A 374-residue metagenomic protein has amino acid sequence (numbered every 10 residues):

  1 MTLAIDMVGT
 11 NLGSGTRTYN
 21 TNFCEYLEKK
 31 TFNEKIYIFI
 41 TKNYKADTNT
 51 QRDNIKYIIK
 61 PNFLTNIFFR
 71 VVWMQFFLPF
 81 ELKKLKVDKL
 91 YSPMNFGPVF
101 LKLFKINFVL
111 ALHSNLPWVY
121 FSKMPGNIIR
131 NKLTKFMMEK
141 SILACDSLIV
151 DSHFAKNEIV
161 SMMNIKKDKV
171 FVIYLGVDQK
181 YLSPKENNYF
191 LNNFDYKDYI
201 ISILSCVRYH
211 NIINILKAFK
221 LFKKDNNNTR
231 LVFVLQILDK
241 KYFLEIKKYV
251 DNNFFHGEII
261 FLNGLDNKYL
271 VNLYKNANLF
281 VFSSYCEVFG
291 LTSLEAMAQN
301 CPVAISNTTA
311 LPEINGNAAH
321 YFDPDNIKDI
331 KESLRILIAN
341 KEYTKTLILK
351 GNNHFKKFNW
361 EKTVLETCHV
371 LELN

Functional and structural regions predicted by a protein language model:
I38-Y44, V177, R230-E245, N263: Glycosyltransferase donor-sugar binding loop
L82, N272-A277: Short alpha-helical donor nucleotide-sugar binding micro-motif in glycosyltransferases
I128-L148: Membrane-proximal helix-turn-helix segments that form the acceptor-binding/catalytic region of lipid-linked
F194-F219, V232: Conserved donor-binding/catalytic core segment of Leloir-type glycosyltransferases
L244-K268: Nucleotide-activated donor-binding/catalytic signature segment of Leloir-type glycosyltransferases, i.e., the conserved
Y285: Aromatic "clamp/platform" in nucleotide-sugar-dependent glycosyltransferases that forms part of the donor/acceptor
A298, P302-I305: Short hydrophobic beta-strand element within catalytic cores of glycosyltransferases and related nucleotide-activated
H320-I327, I336-K341: Conserved acidic donor-binding segment of nucleotide-sugar-dependent glycosyltransferases
